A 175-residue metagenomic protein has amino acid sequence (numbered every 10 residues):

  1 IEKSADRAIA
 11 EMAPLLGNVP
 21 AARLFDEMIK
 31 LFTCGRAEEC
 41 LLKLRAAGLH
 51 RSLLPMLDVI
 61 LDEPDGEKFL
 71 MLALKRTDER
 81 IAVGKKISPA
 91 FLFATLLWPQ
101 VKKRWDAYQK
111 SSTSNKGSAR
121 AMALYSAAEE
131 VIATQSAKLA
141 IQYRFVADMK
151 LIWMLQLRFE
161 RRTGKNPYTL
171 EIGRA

Functional and structural regions predicted by a protein language model:
I1-R174: Catalytic cores of the polymerase beta-like nucleotidyltransferase superfamily and closely associated nucleotide
